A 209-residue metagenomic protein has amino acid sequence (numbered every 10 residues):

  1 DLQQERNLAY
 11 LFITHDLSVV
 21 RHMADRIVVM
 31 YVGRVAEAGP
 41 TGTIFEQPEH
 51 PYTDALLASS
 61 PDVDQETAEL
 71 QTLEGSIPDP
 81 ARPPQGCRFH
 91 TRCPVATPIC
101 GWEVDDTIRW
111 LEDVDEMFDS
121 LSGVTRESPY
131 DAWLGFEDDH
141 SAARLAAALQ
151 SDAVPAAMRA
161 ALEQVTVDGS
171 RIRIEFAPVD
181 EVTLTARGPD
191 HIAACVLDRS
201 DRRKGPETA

Functional and structural regions predicted by a protein language model:
D1-E69: P-loop NTP-binding/switch modules centered on Walker-like glycine-rich loops
T41-A194, D198-T208: Charged, flexible cofactor/metal-binding loops and thiol motifs
